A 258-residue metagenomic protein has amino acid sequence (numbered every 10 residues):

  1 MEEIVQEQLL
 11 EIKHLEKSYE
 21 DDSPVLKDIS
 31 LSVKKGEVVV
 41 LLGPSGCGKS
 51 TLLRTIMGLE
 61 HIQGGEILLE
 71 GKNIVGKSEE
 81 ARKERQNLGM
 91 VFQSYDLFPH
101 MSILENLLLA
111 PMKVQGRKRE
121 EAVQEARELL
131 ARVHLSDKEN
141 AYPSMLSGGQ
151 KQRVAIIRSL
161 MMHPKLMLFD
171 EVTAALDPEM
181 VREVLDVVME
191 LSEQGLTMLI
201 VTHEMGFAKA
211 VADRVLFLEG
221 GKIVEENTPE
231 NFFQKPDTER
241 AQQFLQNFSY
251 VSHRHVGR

Functional and structural regions predicted by a protein language model:
M1-Q6, R258: Short, Lys/Arg-enriched, disordered terminal segments
V5-G220, V224-P229: ABC family nucleotide-binding domain
E230-R258: C-terminal boundary and immediately downstream tail of ABC-type ATPase nucleotide-binding domains
